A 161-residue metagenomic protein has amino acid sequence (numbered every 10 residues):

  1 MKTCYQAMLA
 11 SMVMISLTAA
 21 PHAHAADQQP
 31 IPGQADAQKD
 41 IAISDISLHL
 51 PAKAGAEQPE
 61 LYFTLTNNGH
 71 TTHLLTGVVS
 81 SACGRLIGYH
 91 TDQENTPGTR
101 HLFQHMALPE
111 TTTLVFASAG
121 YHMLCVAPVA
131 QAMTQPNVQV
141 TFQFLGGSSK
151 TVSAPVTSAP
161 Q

Functional and structural regions predicted by a protein language model:
M1-A10: Bacterial N-terminal signal peptides that target proteins for export
A7, A23-A25: Positively charged, low-complexity intrinsically disordered regions
I15-A23: C-terminal segment of classical bacterial N-terminal signal peptides
A26-Q161: Compact, glycine-rich, soluble single-domain proteins
